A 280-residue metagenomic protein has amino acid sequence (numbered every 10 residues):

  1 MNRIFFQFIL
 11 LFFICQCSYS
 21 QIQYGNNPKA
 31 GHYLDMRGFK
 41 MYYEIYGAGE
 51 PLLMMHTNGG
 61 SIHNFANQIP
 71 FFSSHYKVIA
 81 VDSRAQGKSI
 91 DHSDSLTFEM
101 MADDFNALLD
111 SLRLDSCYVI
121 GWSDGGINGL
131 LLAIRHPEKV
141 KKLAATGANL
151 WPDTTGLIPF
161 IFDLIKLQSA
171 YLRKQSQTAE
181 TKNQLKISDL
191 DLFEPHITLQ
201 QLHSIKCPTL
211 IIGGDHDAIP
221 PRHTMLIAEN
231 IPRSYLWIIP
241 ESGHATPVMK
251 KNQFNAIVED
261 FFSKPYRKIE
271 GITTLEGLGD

Functional and structural regions predicted by a protein language model:
I22-K40: N-terminal cap/lid segment of alpha/beta-hydrolase-fold proteins
F39-K88: Conserved HGGG/HGGXW glycine-rich cap/lid loop of the alpha/beta-hydrolase fold
A80-I120: Active-site loop/oxyanion-hole signature of alpha/beta-hydrolase fold enzymes
I127-R135, K141-Y171: Flexible "cap/lid" loop of the alpha/beta hydrolase fold
L185-Q201: Active-site nucleophile elbow and catalytic-triad environment of alpha/beta-hydrolase enzymes
I205, I211-G213: Short beta-strand/loop motif that positions the catalytic acidic residue of the alpha/beta-hydrolase fold
G213-S242: Conserved loop-alpha-helix segment in the C-terminal half of the alpha/beta-hydrolase fold that carries the catalytic
E241-D280: Catalytic active-site module of serine/aspartate enzymes centered on a nucleophile-bearing elbow/loop
